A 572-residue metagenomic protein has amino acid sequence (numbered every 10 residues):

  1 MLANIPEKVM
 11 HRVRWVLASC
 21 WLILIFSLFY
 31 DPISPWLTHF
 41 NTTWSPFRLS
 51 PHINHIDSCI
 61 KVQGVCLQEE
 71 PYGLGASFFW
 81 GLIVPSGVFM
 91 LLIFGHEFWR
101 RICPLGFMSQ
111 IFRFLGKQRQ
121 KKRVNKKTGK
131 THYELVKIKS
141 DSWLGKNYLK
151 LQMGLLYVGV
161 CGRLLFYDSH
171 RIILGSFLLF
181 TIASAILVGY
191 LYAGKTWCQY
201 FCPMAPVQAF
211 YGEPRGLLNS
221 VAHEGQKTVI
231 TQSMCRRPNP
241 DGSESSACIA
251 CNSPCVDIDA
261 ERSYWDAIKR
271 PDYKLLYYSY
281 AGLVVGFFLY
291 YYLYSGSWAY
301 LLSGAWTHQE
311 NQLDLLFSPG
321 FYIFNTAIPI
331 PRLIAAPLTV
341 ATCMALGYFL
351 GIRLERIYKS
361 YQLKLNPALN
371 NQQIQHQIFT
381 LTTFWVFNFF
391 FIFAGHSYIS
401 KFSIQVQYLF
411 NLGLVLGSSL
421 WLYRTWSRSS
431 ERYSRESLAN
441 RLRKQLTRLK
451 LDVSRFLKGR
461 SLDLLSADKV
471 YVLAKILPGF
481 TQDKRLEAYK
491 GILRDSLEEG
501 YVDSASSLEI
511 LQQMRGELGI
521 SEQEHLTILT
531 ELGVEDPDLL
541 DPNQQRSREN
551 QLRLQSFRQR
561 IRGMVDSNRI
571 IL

Functional and structural regions predicted by a protein language model:
M1-S253, D257-L451: Non-ligating segments of multi-cofactor redox enzymes
Y408-L572: Small-residue-enriched hydrophobic alpha-helices in membranes
